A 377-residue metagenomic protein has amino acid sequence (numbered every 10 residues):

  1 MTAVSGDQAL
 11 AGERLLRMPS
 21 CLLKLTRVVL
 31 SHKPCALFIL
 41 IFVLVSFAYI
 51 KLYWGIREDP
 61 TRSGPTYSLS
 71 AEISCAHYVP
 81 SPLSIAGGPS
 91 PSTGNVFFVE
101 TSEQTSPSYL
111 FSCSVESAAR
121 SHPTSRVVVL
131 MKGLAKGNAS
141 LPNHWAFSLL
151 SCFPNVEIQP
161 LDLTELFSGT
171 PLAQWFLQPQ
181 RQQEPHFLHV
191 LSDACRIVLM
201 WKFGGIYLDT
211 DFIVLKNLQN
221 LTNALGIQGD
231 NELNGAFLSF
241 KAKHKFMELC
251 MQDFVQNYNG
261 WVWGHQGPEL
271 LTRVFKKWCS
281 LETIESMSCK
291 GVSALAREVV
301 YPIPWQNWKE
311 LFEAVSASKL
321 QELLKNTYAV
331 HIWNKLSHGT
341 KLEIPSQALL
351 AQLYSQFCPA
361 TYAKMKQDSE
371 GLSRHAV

Functional and structural regions predicted by a protein language model:
T2-S192, T210-V377: Glycosyltransferase-associated regions of secretory-pathway enzymes, highlighting luminal stem/catalytic domains
P123, F203-G204: Residues at helix C-cap/C′ positions in short coil/turn segments immediately following an alpha-helix
D193-F203: Small-residue hinge/turn detector
